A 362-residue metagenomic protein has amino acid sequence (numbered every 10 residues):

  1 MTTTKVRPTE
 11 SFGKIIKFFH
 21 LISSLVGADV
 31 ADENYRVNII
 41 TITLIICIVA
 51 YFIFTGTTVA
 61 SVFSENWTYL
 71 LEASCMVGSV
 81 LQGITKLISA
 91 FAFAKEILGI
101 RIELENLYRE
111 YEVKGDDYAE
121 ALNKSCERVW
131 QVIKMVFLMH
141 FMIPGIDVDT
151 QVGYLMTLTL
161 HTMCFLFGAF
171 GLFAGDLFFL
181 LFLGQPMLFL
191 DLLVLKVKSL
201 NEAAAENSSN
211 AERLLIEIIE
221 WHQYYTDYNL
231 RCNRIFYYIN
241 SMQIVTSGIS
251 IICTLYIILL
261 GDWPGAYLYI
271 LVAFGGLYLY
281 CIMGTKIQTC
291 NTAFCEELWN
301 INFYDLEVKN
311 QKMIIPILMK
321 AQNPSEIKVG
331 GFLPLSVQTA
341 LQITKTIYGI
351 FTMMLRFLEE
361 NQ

Functional and structural regions predicted by a protein language model:
T2-S74, N106-L183, L188, L195-R213 (+3 more regions): Helix-loop-helix junctions within predominantly alpha-helical proteins
A73-G99, G168-Q185, L277-K286: Hydrophobic alpha-helical membrane-embedded segments
M76, V80, E96-G99, E103 (+6 more regions): Charged, amphipathic alpha-helical oligomerization/scaffolding segments
F93, I100, Y118, P186 (+6 more regions): Alpha-helical interaction elements in eukaryotic regulators
W130-K134, S336-I343: Individual transmembrane alpha-helices with interfacial aromatic-anchor signatures
G153-T157, D176, K196-G265, Y269-C290 (+1 more regions): Multipass alpha-helical transmembrane domains of eukaryotic endomembrane proteins
M283, L341-E360: Membrane-helix cytosolic exit motif
